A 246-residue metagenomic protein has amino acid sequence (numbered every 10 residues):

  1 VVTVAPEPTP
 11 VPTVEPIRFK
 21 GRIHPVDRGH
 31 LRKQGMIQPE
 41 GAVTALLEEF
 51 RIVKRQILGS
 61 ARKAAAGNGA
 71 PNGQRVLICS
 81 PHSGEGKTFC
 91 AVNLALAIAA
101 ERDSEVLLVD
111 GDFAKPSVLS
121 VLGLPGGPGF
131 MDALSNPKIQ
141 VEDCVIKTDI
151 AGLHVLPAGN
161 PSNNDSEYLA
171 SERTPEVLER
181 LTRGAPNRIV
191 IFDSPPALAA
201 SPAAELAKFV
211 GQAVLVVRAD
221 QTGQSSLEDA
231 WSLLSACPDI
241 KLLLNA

Functional and structural regions predicted by a protein language model:
V1-A246: P-loop NTP-binding module
